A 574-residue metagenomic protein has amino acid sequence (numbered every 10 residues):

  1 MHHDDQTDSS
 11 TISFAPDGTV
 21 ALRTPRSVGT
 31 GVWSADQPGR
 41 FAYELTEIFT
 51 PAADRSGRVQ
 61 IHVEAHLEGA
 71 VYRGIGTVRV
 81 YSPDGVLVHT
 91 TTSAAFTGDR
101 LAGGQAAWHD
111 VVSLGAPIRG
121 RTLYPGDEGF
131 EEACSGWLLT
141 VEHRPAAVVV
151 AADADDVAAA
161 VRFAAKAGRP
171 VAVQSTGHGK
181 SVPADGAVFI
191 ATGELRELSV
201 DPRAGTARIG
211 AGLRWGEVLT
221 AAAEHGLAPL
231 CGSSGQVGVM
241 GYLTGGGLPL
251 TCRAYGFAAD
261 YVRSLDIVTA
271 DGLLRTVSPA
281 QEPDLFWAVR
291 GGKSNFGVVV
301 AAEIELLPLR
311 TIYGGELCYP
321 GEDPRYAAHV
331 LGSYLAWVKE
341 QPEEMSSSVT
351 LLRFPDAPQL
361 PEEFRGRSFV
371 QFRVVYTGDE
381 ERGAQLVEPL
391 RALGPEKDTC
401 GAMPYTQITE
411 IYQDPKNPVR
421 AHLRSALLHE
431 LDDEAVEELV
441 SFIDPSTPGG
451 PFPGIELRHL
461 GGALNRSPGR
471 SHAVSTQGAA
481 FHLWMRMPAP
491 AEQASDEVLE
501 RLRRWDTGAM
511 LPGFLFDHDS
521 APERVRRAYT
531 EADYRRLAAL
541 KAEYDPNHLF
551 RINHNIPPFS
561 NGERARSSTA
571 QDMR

Functional and structural regions predicted by a protein language model:
H2-D4, A42-T50, I75-Y81, L460-G461: Generic short beta-strand segments
D4-A42, E47-F49, V71: N-terminal glycine/threonine-rich, aromatic-flanked beta-hairpin/loop signature
S10-S13, G29-A35, R58-G69, G76-R79 (+1 more regions): Hydrophobic/aromatic beta-strand elements that line small-molecule binding cavities or substrate pockets in beta-rich
P16-D17, P38, D84, D271 (+1 more regions): Acidic/polar residues in short coil/turn loops that connect beta-strands within repeat-based beta-sheet scaffolds
A21, V88, R275-T276: Generic structural signal for well-ordered beta-strand positions
L45-V63: An anionic, turn-rich surface loop/hairpin at beta-sheet edges that serves as a generic interaction/coordination patch
R55-R58, H66-E68, A102-R574: Soluble FAD-dependent oxygen oxidases
V78-A107: Edge beta-strand at a domain terminus
